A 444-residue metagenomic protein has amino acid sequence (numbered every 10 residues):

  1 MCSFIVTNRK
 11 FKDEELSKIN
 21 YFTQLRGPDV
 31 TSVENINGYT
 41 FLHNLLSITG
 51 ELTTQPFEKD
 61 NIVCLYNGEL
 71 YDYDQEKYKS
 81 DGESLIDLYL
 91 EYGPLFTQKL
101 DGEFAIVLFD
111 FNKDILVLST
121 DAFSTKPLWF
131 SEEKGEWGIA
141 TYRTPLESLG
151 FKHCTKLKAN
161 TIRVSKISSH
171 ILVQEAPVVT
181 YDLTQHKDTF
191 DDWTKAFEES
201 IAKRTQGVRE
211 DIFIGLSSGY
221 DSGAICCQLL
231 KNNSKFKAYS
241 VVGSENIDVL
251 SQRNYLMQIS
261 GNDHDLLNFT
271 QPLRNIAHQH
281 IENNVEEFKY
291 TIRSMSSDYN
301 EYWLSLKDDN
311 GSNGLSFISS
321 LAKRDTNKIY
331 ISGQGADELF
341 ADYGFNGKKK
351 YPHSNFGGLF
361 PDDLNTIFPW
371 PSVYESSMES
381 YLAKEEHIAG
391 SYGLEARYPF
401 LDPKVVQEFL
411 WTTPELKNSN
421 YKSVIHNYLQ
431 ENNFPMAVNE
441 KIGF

Functional and structural regions predicted by a protein language model:
M1-Q279: Cysteine-centered catalytic environments shared across enzyme families
N8-K12, D114-V117, P127, Y181-N433: ATP-dependent adenylate-handling active sites, centered on carboxylate activation for C-N bond formation
S32-V33, L267, N418, A437-N439: Short, hydrophobic secondary-structure boundary micro-motifs
Q55-F57, L100, F340-Y343, L394 (+1 more regions): Short clusters of hydrophobic/aromatic residues that line enzyme substrate/ligand-binding pockets
Q271, V438-F444: Short linear loop/turn motifs
